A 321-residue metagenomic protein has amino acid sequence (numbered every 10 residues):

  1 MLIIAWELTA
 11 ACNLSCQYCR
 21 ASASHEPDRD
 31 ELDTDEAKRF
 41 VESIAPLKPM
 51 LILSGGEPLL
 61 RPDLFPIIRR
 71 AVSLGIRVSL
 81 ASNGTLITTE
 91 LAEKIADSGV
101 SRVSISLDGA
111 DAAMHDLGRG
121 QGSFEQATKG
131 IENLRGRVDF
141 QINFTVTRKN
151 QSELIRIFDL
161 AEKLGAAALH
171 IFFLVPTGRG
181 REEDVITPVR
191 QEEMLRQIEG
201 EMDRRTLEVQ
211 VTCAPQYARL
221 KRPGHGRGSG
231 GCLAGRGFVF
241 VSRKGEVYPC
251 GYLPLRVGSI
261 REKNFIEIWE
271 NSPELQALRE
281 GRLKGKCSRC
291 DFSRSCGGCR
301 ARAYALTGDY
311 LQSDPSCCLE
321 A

Functional and structural regions predicted by a protein language model:
M1-A5, G235, L278-G281: Ferredoxin-like iron-sulfur electron-transfer modules
M1-R102: Conserved alpha-helical substructure of the radical SAM core
A11, S15, C19-S22, G235 (+4 more regions): Cys/His-rich metal-chelating microdomains
C12, N83, A110-D111, L253-R256 (+1 more regions): A generic "binding-loop/recognition-motif" signal
S22, S54, S106, F172 (+1 more regions): Conserved residues at the C-terminal ends of beta-strands
P27, L32, D97-S98, R102 (+4 more regions): Radical SAM enzyme [4Fe-4S]-AdoMet core and its adjacent flexible, acidic and glycine-rich loops/tails across
I76, G228-C232, L278-G281: Short Gly/Pro-enriched turn/cap motifs at secondary-structure boundaries
V247, Y252-A321: Flexible mid-to-C-terminal extensions adjoining Fe-S/redox cofactors in radical SAM and related proteins
